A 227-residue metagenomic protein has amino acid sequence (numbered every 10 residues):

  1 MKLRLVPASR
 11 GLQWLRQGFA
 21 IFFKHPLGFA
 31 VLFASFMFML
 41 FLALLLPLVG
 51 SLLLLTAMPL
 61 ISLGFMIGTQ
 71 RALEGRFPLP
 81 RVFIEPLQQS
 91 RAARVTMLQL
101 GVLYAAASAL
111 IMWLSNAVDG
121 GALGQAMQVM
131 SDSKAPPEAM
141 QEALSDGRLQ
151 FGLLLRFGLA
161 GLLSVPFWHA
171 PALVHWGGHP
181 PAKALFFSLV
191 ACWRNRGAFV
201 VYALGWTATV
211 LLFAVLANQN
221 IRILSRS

Functional and structural regions predicted by a protein language model:
M1-S227: Hydrophobic alpha-helical membrane segments
